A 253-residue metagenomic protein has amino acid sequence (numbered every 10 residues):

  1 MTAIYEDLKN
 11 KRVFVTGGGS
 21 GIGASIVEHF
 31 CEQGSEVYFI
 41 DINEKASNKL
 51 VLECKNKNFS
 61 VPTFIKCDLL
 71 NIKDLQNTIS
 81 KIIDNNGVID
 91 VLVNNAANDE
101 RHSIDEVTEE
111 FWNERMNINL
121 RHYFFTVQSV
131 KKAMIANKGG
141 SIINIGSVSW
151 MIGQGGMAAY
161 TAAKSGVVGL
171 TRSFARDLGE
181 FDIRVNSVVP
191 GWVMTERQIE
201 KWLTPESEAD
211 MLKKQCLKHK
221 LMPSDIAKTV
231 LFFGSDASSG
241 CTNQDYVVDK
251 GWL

Functional and structural regions predicted by a protein language model:
T2-D7, I152, L231, T242-L253: Short C-terminal tail/terminal secondary-structure segment of NAD(P)H-dependent dehydrogenase/reductase domains
V93, G179, R184, C241-N243: Short, small/polar-rich loop/turn modules that mediate ligand/substrate recognition or access, typified
S103-I104, T108-M116, M211: Substrate-binding pocket helix/loop in short-chain dehydrogenase/reductase
F124-V127, G139, K220-V248: C-terminal substrate-recognition "lid" of short-chain dehydrogenase/reductases
V127, A163, T171: Active-site helix of classical SDR
K132, R176-E180, S239: Alpha-helical segment proximal to the catalytic Tyr-Lys
S147: Residue(s) in the substrate-gating loop at a strand-loop-helix junction that position the organic substrate next
